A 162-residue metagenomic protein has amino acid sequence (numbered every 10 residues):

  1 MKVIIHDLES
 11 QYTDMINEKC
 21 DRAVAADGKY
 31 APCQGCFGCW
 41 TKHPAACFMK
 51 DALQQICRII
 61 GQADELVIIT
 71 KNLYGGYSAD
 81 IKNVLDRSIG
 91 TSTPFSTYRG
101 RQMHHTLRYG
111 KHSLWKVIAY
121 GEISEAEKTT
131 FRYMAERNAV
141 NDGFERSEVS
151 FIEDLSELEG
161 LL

Functional and structural regions predicted by a protein language model:
M1-I5, L114-I123: Short hydrophobic beta-strand segments
M1-I68, Y74-T93, V140, F151 (+1 more regions): N-terminal beta1-alpha1-beta2 submodule of the flavodoxin-like/Rossmannoid cofactor-binding fold
Q34-C36, S113-K116: A short alpha-helix capping/helix-coil boundary motif
A52-Q55, R101-H105: A generic local structural motif
N72-Y74, G121-A126: Short histidine/acidic/glycine/proline-rich micro-motifs that form metal- and phosphate-coordinating active-site loops
S88-M103, G143-V149: Short, acidic/small-residue loops that bind anionic groups at enzyme active sites
T106-L114: Short, conserved loop/helix-junction motifs that constitute active-site signature segments in enzyme catalytic cores
S124-L162: Glycine-rich phosphate/pyrophosphate-binding loop and the adjoining helix
